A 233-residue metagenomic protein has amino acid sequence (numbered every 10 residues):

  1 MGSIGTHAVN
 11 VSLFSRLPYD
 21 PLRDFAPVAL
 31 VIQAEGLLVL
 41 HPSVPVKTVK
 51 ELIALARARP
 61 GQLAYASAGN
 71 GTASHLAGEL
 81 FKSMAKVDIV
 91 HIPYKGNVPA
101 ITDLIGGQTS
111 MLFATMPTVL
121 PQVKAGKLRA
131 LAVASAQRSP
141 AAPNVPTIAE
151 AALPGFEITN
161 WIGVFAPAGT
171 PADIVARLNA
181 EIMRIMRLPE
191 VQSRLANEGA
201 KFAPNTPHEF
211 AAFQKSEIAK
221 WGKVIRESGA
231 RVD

Functional and structural regions predicted by a protein language model:
M1, R59-L63, V87, I105-A114 (+2 more regions): Alpha-to-beta junction loops
M1-G2, L30, Y94, F113-A114 (+2 more regions): Short beta-strand and adjacent tight-turn residues that come in two discontinuous sequence segments and form the edges
S3, T48, P93, G107-Q108 (+8 more regions): Conserved functional loop/turn residues at catalytic and ligand-binding sites
I4-H7, S12-P99, I148, W161-R194: Hinge/capping helix and adjacent helix->loop/strand transition within the periplasmic-binding protein
Q33, V119-R187, S216-A219: C-terminal lobe and pocket-closing loops of periplasmic/extracytoplasmic Venus-flytrap solute-binding proteins
K50-I53, I101, F113, L120 (+6 more regions): Non-transmembrane alpha-helical segments in soluble domains of secreted/periplasmic/extracellular proteins
L80, M84, V98-Q108, L112 (+2 more regions): Short helices/loops that flank or line small-molecule/ion binding pockets
M84-A85, K124, A172-D233: An extracytoplasmic/periplasmic, membrane-proximal ligand-sensing/linker region
